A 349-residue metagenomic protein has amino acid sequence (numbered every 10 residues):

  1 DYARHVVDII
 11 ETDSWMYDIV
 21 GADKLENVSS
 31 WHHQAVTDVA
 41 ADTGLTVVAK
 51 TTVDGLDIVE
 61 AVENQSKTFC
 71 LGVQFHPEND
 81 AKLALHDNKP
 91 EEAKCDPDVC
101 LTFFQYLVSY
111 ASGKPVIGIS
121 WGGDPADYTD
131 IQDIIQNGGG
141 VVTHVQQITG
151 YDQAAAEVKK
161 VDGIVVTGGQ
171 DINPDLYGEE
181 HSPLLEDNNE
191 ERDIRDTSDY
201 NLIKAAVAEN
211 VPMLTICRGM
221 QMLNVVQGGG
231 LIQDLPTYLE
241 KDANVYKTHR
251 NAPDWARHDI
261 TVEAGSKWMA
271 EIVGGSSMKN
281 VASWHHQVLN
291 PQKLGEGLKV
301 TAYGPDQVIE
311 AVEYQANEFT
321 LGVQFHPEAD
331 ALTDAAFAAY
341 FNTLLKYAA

Functional and structural regions predicted by a protein language model:
D1-K67, Q74-I216, N224-N280, H286-A316 (+1 more regions): N-terminal beta1-alpha1 cap of cysteine-dependent amidohydrolase-like domains
L71-V73, L321-V323: Residue-level marker for buried hydrophobic side chains located in beta-strands that build the well-ordered beta-sheet
Q221: Cytosolic ligand/metal-binding cores
